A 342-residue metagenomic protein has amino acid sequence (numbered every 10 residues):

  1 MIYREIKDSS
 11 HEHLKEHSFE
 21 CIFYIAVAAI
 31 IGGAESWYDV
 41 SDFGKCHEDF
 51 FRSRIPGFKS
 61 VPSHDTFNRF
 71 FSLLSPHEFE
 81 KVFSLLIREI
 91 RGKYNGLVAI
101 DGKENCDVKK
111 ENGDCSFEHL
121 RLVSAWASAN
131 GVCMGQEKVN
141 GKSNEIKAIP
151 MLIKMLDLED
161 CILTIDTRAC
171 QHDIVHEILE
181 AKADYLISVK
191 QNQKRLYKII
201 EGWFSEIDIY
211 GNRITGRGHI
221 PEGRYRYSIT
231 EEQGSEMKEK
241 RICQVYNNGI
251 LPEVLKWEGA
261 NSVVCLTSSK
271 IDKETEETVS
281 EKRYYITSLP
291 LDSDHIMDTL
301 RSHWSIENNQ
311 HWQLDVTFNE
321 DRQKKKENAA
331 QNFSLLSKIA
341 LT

Functional and structural regions predicted by a protein language model:
I2-E5, H11-D173, A181: Conserved, well-structured functional cores that handle cations and Mg-NTP chemistry
R4, E180, E277-E281, L291-D294 (+1 more regions): Short acidic (Asp/Glu) and glycine-rich catalytic loops that position anionic groups and cofactors
C21-V27, T66, H295, T299 (+2 more regions): A general alpha-helix detector
F83-L85, R213-T215, Q310-V316: Short coil/turn segments at secondary-structure boundaries
V132-Q136, H295-I296, R322: Short small-residue beta-strand/loop micro-motif enriched in glycine and branched aliphatics
V175-D184, S205: Short, surface-exposed basic-aromatic patches at helix termini and helix-loop junctions that form
K190-R301: An anionic, glycine-rich sequence signature occurring as long contiguous blocks
H303-T342: Basic, amphipathic alpha-helical segments enriched in Lys/Arg and hydrophobic/aromatic residues
